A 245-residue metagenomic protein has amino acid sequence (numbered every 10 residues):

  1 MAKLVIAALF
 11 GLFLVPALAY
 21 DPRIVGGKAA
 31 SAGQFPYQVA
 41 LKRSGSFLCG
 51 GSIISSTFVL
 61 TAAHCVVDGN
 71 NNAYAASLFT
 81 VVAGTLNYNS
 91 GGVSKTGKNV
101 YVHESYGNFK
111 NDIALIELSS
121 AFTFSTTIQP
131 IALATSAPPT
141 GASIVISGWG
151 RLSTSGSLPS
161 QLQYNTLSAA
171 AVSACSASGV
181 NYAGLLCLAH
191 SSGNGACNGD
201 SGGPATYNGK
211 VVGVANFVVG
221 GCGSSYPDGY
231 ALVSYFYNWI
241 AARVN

Functional and structural regions predicted by a protein language model:
A2-L14, I53-V67, S77-F79, T166-A169 (+2 more regions): C-terminal subregion of chymotrypsin/trypsin-like serine protease catalytic domains
F10-V25: N-terminal signal peptide
P22, L41, V59-A62, V66-G107 (+1 more regions): Conserved H-D interstitial segment of serine endopeptidase catalytic domains
A30-Q34, I53, A73-A75, N89 (+6 more regions): Extracellular/periplasmic catalytic domains that process cell-envelope and extracellular macromolecules
S31-A73, A231: Catalytic histidine site
L41-S44, I54-S56, A62-C65, V82-L86 (+5 more regions): Active-site-proximal beta-strand/loop segments in catalytic clefts of secreted hydrolases
G84-T85, I113, L118-S119, F124-S192 (+1 more regions): Chymotrypsin/trypsin-fold serine protease catalytic domain
